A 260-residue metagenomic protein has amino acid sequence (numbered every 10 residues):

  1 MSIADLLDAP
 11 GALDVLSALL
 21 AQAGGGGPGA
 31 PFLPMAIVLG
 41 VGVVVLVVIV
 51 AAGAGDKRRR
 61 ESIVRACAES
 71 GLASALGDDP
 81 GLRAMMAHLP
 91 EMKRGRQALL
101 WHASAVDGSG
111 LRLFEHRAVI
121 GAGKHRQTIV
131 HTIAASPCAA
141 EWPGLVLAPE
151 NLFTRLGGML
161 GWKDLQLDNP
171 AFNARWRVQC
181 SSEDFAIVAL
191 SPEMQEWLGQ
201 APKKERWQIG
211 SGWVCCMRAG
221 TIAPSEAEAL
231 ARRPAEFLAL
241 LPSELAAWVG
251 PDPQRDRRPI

Functional and structural regions predicted by a protein language model:
M1-A30: Short, strongly hydrophobic alpha-helical membrane anchors
I3, L19-A23, R60-I260: Charged, low-complexity intrinsically disordered regions
G27-V41: Hydrophobic alpha-helical transmembrane segments
V43-A52: Alpha-helical transmembrane segments
A51-E61: Aromatic-capped interface at the extracytoplasmic side of an N-terminal signal-anchor transmembrane helix
